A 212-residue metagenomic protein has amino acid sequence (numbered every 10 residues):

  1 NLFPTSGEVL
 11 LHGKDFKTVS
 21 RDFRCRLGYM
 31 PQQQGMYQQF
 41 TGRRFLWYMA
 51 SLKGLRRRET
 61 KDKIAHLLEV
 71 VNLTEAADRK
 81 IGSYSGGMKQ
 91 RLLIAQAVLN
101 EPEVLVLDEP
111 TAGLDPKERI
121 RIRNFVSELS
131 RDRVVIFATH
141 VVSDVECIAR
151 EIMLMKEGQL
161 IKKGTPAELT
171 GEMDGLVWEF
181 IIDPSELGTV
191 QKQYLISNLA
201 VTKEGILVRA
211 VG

Functional and structural regions predicted by a protein language model:
G7-D15, D22-F23: Conserved ABC transporter NBD signature motif
W47, S51, R58-A76: Conserved ABC ATPase "signature" region
K80-Y84: Conserved ABC ATPase signature
E101: Conserved catalytic motifs of ABC-family nucleotide-binding domains
L105-D108: Catalytic Walker B motif of ABC-type/P-loop ATPase nucleotide-binding domains
K163-G164: ABC ATPase "signature
